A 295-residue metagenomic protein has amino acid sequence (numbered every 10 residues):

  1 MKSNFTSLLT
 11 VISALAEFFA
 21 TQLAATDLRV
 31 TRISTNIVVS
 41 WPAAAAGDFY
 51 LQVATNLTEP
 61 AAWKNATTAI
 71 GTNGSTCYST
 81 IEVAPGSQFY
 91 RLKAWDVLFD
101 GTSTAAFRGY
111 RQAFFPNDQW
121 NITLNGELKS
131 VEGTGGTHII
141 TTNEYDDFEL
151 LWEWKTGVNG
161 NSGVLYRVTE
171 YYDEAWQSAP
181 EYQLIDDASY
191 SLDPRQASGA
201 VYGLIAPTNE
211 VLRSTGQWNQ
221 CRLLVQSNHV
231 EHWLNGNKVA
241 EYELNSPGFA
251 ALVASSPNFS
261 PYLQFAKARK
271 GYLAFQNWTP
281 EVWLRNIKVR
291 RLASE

Functional and structural regions predicted by a protein language model:
M1, A14-L15, S103: N-terminal leader/targeting signatures
M1, L28-T31, Y90, F107 (+1 more regions): Short, intrinsically disordered low-complexity segments
M1-S7: Positively charged n-region of N-terminal signal peptides that target proteins for export
T6, V38, Y50, T58 (+7 more regions): Intrinsic disorder/low-complexity detector
L9-A20: Bacterial N-terminal signal peptides
F19-W95: Short, composition-biased motifs enriched in small/polar/acidic residues
W95-E295: Carbohydrate-interacting regions of secretory-pathway proteins
